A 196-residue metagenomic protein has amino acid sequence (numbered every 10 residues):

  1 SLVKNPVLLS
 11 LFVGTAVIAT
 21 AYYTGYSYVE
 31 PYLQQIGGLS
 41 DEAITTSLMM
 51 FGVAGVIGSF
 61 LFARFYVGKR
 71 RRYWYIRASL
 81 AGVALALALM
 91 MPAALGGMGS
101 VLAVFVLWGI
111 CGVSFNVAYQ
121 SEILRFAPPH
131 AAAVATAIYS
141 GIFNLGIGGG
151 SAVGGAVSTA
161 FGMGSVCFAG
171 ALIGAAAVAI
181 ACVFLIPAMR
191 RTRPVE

Functional and structural regions predicted by a protein language model:
V7-M49: Extracytoplasmic gate region of multi-pass secondary transporters
P31, V117-F126: Intracellular helix-loop hinge segments at the cytoplasmic ends of transmembrane helices in 12-TM rocker-switch-type
I36-A54, S100, V134-I138: Loop-to-transmembrane helix entry
G52-F60, I147-G148: Residue-level signature of mid-helix packing/kink "hotspots" within the transmembrane helices of 12-pass Major
G58-R71, S158: Helix-to-loop junctions at the C-terminal end of transmembrane segments in multipass secondary transporters
Y73-Y119: C-terminal transmembrane helical hairpin of 12-TM major facilitator-type secondary transporters
R125-M163, G170: A late C-terminal transmembrane helix in Major Facilitator Superfamily
A169-E196: Multi-pass alpha-helical transporter architecture, strongest for 12-TM Major Facilitator/SLC carriers used
